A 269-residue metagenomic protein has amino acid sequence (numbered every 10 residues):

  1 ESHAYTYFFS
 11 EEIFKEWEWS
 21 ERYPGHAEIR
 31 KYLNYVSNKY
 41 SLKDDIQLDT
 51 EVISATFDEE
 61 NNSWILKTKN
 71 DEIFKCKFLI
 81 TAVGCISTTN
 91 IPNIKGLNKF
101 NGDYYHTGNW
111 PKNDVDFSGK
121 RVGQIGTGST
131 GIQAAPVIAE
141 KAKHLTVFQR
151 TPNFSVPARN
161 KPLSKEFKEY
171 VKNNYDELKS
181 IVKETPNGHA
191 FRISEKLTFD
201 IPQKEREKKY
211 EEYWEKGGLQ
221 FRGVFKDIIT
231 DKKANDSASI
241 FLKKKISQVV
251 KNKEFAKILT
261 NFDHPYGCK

Functional and structural regions predicted by a protein language model:
E1-L97, N113-D114, T127, A142-K269: N-terminal FAD-binding dinucleotide-binding subdomain shared by FAD-dependent oxidases/monooxygenases
K75-C76, G102, G119: Active-site acidic short loop of glycosyltransferases
Y105-G119: A short, basic/flexible loop-to-alpha-helix module at the beginning of a structural domain
G119-K120, K143: Short coil/turn connectors at secondary-structure junctions
K120-G128: Beta1/beta-strand and adjacent pyrophosphate-binding region of the FAD-binding site in flavoprotein oxidoreductases
G131: N-terminal Rossmann-fold NAD(P) dinucleotide-binding loop
A134-I138: Aromatic pocket-lining residues of Rossmann-like dinucleotide-binding sites
